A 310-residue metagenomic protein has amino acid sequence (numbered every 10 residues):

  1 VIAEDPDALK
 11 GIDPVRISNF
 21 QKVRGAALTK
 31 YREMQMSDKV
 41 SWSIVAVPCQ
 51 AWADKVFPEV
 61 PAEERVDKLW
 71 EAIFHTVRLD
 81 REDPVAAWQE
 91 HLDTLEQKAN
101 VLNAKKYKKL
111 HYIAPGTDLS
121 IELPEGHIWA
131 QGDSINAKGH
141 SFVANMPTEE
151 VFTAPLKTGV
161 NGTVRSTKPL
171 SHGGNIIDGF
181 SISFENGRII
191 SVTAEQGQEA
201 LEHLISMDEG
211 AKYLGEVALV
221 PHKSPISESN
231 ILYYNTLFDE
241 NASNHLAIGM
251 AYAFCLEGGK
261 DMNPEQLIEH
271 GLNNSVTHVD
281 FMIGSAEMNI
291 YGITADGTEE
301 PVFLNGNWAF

Functional and structural regions predicted by a protein language model:
V1-V160, F310: Active-site bordering "gate/hinge" segments that shape substrate access to catalytic or cofactor-binding pockets
E4-D7, C49, T117, G126-I128 (+7 more regions): Short, glycine-/Ser/Thr-/acidic-enriched flexible segments
G11-P14, A53-P58, D133-S134, N175-D178 (+3 more regions): A short secondary-structure junction signal
E33-D38, L156-T158, G173-N175, G210-A211 (+2 more regions): Solvent-exposed alpha-helices and their adjacent loops that cap or buttress functional pockets in soluble metabolic
V151-E209: Long, well-ordered mid-to-C-terminal structural blocks that present hydrophobic/aromatic surfaces
G159-N161, I177-G179, N186-I189, K212-E216 (+3 more regions): Active-site lining segments that contact anionic ligands and/or coordinate catalytic metals
S191-K260: Dual-mode signal for accessory low-complexity, basic/Gly-rich regions
E265-F310: Extended hydrophobic packing segments that form well-structured cores
